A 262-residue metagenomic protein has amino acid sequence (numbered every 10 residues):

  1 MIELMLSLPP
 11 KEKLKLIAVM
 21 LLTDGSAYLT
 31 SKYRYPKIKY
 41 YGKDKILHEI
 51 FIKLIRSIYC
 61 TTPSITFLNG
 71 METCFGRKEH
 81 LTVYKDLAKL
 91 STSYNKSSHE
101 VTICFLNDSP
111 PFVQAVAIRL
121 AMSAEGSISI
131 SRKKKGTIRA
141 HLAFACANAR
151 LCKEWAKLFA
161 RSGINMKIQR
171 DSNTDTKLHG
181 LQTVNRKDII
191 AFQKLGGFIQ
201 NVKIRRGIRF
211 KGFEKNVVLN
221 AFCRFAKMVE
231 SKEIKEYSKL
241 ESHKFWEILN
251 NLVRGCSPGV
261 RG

Functional and structural regions predicted by a protein language model:
M1-G262: Internal intein/HINT superfamily modules and their associated LAGLIDADG
